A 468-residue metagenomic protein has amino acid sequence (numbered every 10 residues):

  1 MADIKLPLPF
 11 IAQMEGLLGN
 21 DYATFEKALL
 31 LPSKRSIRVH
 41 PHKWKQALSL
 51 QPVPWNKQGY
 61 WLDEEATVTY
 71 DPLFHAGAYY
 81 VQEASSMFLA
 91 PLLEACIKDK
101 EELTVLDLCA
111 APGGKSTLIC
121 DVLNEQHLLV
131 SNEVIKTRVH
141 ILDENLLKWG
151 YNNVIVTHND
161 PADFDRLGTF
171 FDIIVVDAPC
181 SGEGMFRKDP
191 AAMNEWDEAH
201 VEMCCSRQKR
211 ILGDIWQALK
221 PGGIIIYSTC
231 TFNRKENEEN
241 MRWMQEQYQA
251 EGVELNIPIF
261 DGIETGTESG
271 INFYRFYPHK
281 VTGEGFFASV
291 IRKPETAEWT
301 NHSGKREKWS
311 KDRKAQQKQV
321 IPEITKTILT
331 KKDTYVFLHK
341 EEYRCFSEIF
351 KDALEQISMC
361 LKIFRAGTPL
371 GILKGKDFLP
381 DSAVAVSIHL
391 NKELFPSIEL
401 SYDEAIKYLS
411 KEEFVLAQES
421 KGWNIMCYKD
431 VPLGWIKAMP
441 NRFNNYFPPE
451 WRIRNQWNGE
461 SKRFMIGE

Functional and structural regions predicted by a protein language model:
M1-W44, P294-E468: Polybasic, low-complexity RNA-engagement segments
K100-A111: Conserved class I S-adenosyl-L-methionine
K100-E101, D163-D177: A short acidic, Gly/Pro-enriched loop at the edge of an enzyme's catalytic core that lines a small-molecule cofactor
P112-E125: Conserved SAM-binding loop of SAM-dependent methyltransferases across substrates and taxa, primarily the Class I
N124, L219-P221: Helix-to-beta-strand junctions that scaffold the AdoMet/dcAdoMet cofactor pocket in Class I SAM-dependent enzymes
N132-T169: S-adenosyl-L-methionine
T137, D172-D214, C230-E238, P258: Mobile active-site "lid"/loop adjacent to the S-adenosyl-L-methionine
F171, I224-Y227, F232-R344, I349-D352: Class I S-adenosyl-L-methionine
